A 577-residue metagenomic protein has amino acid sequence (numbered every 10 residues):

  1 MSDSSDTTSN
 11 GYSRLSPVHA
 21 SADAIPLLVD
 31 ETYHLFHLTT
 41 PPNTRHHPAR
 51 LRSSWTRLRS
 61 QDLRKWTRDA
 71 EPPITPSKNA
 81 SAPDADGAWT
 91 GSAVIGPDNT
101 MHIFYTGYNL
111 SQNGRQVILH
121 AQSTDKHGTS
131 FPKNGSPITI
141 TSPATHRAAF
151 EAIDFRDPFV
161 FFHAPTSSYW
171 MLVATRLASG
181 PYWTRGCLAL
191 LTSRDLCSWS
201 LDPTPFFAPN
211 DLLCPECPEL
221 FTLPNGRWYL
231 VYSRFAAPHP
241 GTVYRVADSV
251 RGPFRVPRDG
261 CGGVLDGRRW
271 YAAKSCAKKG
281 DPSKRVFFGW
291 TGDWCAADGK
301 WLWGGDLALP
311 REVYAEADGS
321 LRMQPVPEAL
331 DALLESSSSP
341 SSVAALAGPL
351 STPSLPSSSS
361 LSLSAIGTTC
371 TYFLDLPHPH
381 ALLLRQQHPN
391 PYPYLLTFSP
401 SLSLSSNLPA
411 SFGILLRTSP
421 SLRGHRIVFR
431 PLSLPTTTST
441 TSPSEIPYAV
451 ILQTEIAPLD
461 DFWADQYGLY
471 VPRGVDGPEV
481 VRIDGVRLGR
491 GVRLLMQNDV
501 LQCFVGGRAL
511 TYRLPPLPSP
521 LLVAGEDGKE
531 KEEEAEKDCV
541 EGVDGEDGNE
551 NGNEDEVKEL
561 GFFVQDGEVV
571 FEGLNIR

Functional and structural regions predicted by a protein language model:
M1-D157, F162-D211, L223-D266, P282-P356 (+4 more regions): Beta-rich carbohydrate-recognition and catalytic domains
T7-T8, D544-G548: Intrinsically disordered, low-complexity Ser/Thr- and Pro-rich stretches
C214, R268-A272: Conserved glycosyltransferase catalytic-site signature
E216-P218: Repeated scaffold domains used in trafficking and secretory/extracellular systems, primarily beta-propellers
S249-V256, G260, V264-R268, K279-T437 (+3 more regions): Beta-rich accessory regions
E530-K531, E550: Charged/polar low-complexity intrinsically disordered segments
